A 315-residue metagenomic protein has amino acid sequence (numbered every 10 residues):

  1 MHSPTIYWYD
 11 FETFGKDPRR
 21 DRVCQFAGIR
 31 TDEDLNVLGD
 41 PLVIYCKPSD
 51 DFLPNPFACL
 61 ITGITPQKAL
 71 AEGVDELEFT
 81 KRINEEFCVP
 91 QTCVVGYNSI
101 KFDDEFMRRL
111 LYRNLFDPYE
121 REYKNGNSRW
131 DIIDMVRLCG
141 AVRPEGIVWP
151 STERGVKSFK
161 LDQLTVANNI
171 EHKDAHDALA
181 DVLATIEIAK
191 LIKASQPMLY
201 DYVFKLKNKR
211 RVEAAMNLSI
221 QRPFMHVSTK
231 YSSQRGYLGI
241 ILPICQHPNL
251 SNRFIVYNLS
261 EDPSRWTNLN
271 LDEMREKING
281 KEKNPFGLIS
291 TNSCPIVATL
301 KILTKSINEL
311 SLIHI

Functional and structural regions predicted by a protein language model:
P4, D21-F26, R30-T31, N36-I64 (+2 more regions): Metal-dependent phosphoesterase core characteristic of DEDDh/y 3'-5' exonuclease domains
W8-Y9, N258: Short hydrophobic beta-strand that contains or immediately precedes a catalytic carboxylate
E12-R19: Short acidic, Gly/Ser-rich segments with clustered Asp/Glu that frequently serve as metal-coordination loops in enzyme
I61-F79: Metal-dependent phosphoesterase signature
G73-Q91: Glycine-rich, N-terminal phosphate-binding loop and its surrounding beta-alpha-beta segment
K205-N279, F286: Acidic catalytic cores of enzymes that act on phosphate-bearing nucleotides/polynucleotides
N284-S311: Non-catalytic, largely sequence-independent nucleic-acid-binding elements associated with nucleic-acid processing
I313-I315: Conserved small/polar residues in nucleotide/adenosyl-binding loops
